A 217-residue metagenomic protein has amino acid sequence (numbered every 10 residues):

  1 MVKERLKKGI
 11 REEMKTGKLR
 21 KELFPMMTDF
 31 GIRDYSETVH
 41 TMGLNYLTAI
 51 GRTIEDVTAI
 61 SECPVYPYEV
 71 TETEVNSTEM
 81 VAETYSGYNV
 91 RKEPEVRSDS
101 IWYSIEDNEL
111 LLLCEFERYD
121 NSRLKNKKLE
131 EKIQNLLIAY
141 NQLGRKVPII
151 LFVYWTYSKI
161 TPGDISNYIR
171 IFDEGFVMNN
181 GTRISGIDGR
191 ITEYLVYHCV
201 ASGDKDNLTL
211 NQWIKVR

Functional and structural regions predicted by a protein language model:
M1-K92: Acidic-basic catalytic patches of nuclease active cores, encompassing PD-(D/E)XK and other metal-cofactor nuclease
I10, M14, G43-T58, L137-L143 (+1 more regions): Hydrophobic, Leu/Ile/Phe/Ala-enriched alpha-helical segments that form helix-helix packing faces
T28-Y35, C114-K125: Surface-exposed cleft-lining segments at the edges of enzyme active sites
S61, L113, I150-V153: A structural signal for short, well-ordered beta-strand segments and their strand-loop junctions that often border
E93-L113, L143: Active-site beta-strand-loop-beta-strand hairpin of nuclease catalytic cores that positions key catalytic residues
E95-S98, E131-I133, L208: Short, surface-exposed coil-to-beta transition loops
R118-V177: Catalytic cores of nucleic-acid endonucleases
F152-R217: Domain-level recognition of nuclease-like catalytic cores that cleave nucleotide substrates
